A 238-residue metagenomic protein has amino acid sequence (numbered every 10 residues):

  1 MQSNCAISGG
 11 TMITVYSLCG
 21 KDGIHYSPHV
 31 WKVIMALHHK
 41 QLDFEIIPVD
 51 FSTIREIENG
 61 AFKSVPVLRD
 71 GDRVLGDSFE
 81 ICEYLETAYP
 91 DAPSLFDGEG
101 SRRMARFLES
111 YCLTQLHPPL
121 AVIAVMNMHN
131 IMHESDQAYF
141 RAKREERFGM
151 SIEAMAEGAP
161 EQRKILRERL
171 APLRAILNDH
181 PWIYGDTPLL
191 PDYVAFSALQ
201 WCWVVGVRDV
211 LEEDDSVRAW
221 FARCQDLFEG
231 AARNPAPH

Functional and structural regions predicted by a protein language model:
Q2-Y139: GST-like domain detector, emphasizing the conserved glutathione-binding G-site in the N-terminal thioredoxin-like
C82, E86, R106-E109, R167-L170 (+3 more regions): Non-transmembrane alpha-helical segments in soluble domains of secreted/periplasmic/extracellular proteins
T114-A219: GST-like fold's C-terminal all-alpha helical module
S216-A232: Short, mixed-charge aromatic SLiMs
N234-H238: Charge-dense, extended regions
